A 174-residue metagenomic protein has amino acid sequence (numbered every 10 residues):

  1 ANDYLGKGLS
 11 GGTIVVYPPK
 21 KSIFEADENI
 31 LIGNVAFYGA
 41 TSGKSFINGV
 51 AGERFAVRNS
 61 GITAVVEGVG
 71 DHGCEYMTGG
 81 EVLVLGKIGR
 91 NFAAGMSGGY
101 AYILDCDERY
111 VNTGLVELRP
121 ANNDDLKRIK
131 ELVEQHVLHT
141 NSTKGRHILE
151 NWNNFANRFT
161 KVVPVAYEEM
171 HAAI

Functional and structural regions predicted by a protein language model:
A1-I174: Long, distal/terminal scaffolding or interaction modules with repetitive or compositionally biased sequence
